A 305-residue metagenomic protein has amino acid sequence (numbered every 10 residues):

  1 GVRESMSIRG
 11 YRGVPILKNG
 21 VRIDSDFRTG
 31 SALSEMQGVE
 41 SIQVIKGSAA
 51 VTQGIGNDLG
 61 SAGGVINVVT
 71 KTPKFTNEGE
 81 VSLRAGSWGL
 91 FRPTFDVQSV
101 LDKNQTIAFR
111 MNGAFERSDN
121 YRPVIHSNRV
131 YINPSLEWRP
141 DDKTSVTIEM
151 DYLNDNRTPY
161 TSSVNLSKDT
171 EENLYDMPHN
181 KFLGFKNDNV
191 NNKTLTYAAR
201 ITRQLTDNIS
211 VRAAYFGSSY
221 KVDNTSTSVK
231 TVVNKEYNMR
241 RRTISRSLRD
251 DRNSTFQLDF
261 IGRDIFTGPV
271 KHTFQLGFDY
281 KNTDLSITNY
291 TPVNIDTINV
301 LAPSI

Functional and structural regions predicted by a protein language model:
S5, V21-S48, V68-V69: Short acidic/polar hinge/loop motifs at secondary-structure boundaries that mediate gating or recognition
M6, I42, F95, I132-P134 (+3 more regions): Membrane-embedded beta-strands of outer-membrane beta-barrel proteins, especially the hydrophobic/small aromatic
S25, G38-V39, A49-I132, P140-T144 (+1 more regions): Outer-membrane beta-barrel translocator/receptor signature
T70, S99-L101, L136-W138, M150 (+2 more regions): Residue-level signature of outer-membrane beta-barrel architecture
V81-A85, F95, M111-F115, P134 (+3 more regions): Transmembrane beta-barrel strands of outer-membrane/channel proteins
E116, N120, I132-Q204, G217-D251 (+1 more regions): Acidic/polar loop-and-plug regions of large Gram-negative outer-membrane beta-barrel proteins
R200-Y220, T243-I305: Face-selective signature of the C-terminal outer-membrane beta-barrel domain
